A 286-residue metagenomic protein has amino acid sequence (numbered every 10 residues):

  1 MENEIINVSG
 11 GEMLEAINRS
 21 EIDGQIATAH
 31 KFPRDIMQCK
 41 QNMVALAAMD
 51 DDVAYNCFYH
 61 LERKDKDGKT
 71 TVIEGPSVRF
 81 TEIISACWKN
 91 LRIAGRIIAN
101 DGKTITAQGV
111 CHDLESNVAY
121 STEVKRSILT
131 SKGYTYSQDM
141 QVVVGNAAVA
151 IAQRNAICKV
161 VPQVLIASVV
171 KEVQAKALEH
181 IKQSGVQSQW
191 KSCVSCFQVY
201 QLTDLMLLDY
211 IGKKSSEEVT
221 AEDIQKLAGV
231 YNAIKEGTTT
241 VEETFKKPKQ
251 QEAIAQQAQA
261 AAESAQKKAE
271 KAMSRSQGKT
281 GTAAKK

Functional and structural regions predicted by a protein language model:
M1-I105, V110-A258, A284: Polyanion-binding surfaces on beta-sheet-dominated domains and ring/shell assemblies
A258, A262-A265, A269-A272: Composition-driven recognition of long, low-complexity, acid-poor segments enriched in small hydrophobic and small
E270-K286: Long, low-complexity, intrinsically disordered segments
